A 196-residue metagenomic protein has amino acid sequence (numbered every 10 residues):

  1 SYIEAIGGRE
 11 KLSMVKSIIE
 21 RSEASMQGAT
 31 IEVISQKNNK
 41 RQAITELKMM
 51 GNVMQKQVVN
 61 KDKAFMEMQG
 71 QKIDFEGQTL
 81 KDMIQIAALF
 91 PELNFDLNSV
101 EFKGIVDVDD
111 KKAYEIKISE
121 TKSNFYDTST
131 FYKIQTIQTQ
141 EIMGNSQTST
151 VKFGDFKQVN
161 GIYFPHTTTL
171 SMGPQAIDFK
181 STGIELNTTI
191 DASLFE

Functional and structural regions predicted by a protein language model:
E4-Q71, V100-E101: N-terminal mature ectodomain segment of secretory-pathway/periplasmic proteins
M14-R21, N39-E46, V108-I116, Y132-Q135 (+1 more regions): Short, hydrophobic/aromatic-rich segments at coil-to-beta transitions
M26, M49, M68, V108-D109 (+3 more regions): Structural motif
A29-V33, Q55-Q57, I73, K122 (+2 more regions): Short beta-strand segments
K37-N38, V58-V59, D107, Y126 (+1 more regions): Generic beta-strand structural signal
N60-K122, Q140-T148, L194-E196: Flexible, processing/modification-adjacent segments and terminal tails in exported/periplasmic/extracellular proteins
K112-E196: Gly/Pro-enriched, hydrophobic low-complexity segments that function as extracytoplasmic propeptides/linkers
